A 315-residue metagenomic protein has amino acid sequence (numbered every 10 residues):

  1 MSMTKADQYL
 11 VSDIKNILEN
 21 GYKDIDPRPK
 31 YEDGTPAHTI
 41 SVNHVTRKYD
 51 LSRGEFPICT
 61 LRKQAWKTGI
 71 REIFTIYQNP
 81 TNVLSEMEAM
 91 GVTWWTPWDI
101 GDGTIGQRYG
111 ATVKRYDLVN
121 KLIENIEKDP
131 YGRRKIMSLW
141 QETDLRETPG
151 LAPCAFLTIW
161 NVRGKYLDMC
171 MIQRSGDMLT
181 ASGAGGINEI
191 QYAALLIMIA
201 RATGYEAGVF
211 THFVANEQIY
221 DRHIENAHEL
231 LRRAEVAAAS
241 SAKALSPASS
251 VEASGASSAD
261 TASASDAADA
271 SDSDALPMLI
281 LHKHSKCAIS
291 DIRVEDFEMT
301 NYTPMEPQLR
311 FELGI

Functional and structural regions predicted by a protein language model:
M1-S246, D260, D266-I315: Terminal, non-catalytic protein-protein interaction segments that mediate quaternary/complex assembly
